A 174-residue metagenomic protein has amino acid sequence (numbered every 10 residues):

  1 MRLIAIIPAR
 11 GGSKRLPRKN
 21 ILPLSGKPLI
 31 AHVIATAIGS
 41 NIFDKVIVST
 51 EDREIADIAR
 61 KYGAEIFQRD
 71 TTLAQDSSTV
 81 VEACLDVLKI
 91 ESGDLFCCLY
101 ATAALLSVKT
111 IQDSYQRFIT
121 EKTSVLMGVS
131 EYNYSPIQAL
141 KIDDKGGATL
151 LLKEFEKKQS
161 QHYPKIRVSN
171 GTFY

Functional and structural regions predicted by a protein language model:
R2-S49: N-terminal glycine-rich phosphate-binding loop and ensuing alpha1 helix
A5, V48, C98, V125-G128: Structural beta-sheet core signal
R10, T71, S130-E131: Histidine-centered beta-alpha loop that forms part of the nucleotide-sugar donor binding/catalytic region in diverse
I38-G39, K89, I119: Residue-level signal for alpha-helix termini/capping positions
I42, Y62-G63, D144: Short, structured coil segments at secondary-structure junctions
F43, S92-G93, K122-T123: Short, high-confidence coil segments that cap the C-terminus of an alpha-helix and link into the following beta-strand
I47, R53-C97, L105-D113: Short phosphate-binding loop-to-helix
S77, E82, A104-Y174: Conserved core of the sugar-phosphate nucleotidyltransferase
